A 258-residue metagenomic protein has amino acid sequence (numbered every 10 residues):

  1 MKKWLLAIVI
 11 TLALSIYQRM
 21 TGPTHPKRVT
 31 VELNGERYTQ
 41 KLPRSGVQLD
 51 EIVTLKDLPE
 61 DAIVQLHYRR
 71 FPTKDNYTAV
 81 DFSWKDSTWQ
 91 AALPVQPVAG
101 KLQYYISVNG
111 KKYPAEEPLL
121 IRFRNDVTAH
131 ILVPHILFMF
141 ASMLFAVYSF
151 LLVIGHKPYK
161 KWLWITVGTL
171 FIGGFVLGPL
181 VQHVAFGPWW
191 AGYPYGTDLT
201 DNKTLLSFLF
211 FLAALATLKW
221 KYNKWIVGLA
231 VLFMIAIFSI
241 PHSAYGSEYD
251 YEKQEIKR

Functional and structural regions predicted by a protein language model:
M1-V147, V153-P158, G168, W220-N223 (+2 more regions): Glycan-association/targeting regions that enable binding to alpha-glucans and other polysaccharides
T128-I136, P188-D201: Non-cytosolic membrane-interface motifs at loop->transmembrane helix junctions
V147, I172-F175, L212, I235: Hydrophobic residues within the alpha-helical transmembrane core of Major Facilitator Superfamily
L151-G155, D198, A213-K219: Hydrophobic alpha-helical transmembrane segments
T166-V184: Small-polar-interrupted transmembrane alpha-helices in polytopic inner-membrane proteins
P179-W190, S243-Y245: Juxtamembrane "helix-exit" motif on the non-cytosolic side of transmembrane helices
G187-G196, D250-R258: Interfacial non-cytosolic loop connecting adjacent transmembrane helices
L205-R258: Generic detector of multi-pass transmembrane helix bundles and their immediately adjacent loops in polytopic membrane
